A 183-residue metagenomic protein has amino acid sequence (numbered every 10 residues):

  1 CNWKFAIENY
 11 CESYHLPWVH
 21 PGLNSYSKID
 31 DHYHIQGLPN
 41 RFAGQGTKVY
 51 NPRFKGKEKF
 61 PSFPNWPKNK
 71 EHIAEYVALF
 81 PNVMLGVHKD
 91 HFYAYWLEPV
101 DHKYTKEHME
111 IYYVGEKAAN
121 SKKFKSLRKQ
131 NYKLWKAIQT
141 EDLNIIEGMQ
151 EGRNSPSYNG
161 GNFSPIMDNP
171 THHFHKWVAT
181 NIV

Functional and structural regions predicted by a protein language model:
C1-V183: C-terminal catalytic domain of Rieske-type non-heme iron oxygenases
